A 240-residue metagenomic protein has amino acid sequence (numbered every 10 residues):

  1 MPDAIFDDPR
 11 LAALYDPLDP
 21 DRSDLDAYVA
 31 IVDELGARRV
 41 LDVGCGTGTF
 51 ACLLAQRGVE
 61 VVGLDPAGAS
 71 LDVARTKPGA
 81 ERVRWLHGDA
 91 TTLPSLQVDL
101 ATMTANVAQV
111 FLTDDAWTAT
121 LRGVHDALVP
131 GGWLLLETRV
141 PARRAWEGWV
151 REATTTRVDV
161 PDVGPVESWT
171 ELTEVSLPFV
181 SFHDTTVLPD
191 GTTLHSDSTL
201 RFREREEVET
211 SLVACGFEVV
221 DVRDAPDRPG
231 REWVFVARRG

Functional and structural regions predicted by a protein language model:
M1-G36: Conserved class I S-adenosyl-L-methionine
R38-G44: Conserved class I S-adenosyl-L-methionine
G48-T92: Class I SAM-dependent methyltransferase SAM/SAH-binding core
L93-L100: A short acidic, Gly/Pro-enriched loop at the edge of an enzyme's catalytic core that lines a small-molecule cofactor
M103-A105: A short beta-strand submotif of the Rossmann-like class I SAM-dependent methyltransferase core that lines
T118-P130: A short glycine-rich, Lys/Arg-flanked "PGG" loop and its adjoining helix->strand segment in the class I
L135-E209: SAM-dependent methyltransferase
R203-G240: C-terminal lobe and adjacent flexible extensions of AdoMet/dcAdoMet transferase-like proteins
